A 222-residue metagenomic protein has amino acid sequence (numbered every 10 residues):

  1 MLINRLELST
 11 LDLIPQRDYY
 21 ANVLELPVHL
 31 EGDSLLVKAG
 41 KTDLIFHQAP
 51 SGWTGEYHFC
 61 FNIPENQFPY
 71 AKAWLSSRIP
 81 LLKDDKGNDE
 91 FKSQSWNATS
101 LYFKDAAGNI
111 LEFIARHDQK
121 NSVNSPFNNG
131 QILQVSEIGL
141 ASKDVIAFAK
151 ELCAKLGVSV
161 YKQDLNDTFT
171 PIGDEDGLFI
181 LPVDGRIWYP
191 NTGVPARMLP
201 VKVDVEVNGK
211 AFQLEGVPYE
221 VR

Functional and structural regions predicted by a protein language model:
M1-I14, D118-E151, K155-S159: N-terminal beta-strand motif that seeds the catalytic metal site of vicinal oxygen chelate
M1-L2, W53-G55, S95, Q131-Q134 (+1 more regions): Short glycine-enriched loop/turn motifs at secondary-structure junctions
M1-S51, G55, N62-P64, A71: Basic, Lys/Arg-rich alpha-helical nucleic-acid-recognition elements, primarily the DNA-binding modules of transcription
L13, F61-A106, L140-R222: Vicinal oxygen chelate
V28-G32, R116, V160-D164: Conserved catalytic-core motifs of GNAT/GCN5-like acyltransferases
L44-I45, T54, N109, G177-I180: Short, charged/polar, Gly/Pro-enriched secondary-structure boundary elements
A49-W53, H117-Q119, D184-Y189, Y219: A short, sequence-level motif marking secondary-structure junctions
G87-Q131: Hydrophobic, well-structured mid-protein blocks that either form specific transmembrane helices
